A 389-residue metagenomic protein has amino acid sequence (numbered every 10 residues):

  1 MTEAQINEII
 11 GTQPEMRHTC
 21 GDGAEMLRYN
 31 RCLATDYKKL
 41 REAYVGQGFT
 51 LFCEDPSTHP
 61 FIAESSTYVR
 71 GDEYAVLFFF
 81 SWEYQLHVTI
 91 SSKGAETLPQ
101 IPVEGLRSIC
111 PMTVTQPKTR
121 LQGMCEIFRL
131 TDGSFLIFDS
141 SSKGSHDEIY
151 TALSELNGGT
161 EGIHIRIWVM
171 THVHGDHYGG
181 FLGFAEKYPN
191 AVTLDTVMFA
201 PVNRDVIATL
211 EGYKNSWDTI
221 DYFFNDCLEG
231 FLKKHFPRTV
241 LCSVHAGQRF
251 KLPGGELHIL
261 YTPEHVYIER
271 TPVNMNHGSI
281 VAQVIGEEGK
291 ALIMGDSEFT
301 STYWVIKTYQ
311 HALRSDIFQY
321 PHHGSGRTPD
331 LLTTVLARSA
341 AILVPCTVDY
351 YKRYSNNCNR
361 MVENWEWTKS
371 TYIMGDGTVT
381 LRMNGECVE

Functional and structural regions predicted by a protein language model:
M1-R28: Compositionally biased P/S/T/G-rich terminal and signal peptide-adjacent segments that lie outside catalytic cores
I6, R31-C53: Amphipathic alpha-helical segments
L51-A75: Ser/Thr-rich, low-complexity intrinsically disordered terminal regions
T67-T97: Long, continuous compositionally biased terminal/linker segments
K93-I163, F236-R314, V379-E389: Core dinuclear metal-dependent hydrolase active-site scaffold
P99-P102, T196-M198, V202-L257, P272-N276 (+2 more regions): Binuclear metal-ion centers of metallo-dependent hydrolases, dominated by the metallo-beta-lactamase
Q122, G144, V173-G179, R204-I207 (+4 more regions): Active-site environment of divalent metal-dependent phosphoester hydrolases
G133, G144-F199, D205, T308-S325 (+1 more regions): Active-site metal-binding motif and surrounding structural segment of the metallo-beta-lactamase
